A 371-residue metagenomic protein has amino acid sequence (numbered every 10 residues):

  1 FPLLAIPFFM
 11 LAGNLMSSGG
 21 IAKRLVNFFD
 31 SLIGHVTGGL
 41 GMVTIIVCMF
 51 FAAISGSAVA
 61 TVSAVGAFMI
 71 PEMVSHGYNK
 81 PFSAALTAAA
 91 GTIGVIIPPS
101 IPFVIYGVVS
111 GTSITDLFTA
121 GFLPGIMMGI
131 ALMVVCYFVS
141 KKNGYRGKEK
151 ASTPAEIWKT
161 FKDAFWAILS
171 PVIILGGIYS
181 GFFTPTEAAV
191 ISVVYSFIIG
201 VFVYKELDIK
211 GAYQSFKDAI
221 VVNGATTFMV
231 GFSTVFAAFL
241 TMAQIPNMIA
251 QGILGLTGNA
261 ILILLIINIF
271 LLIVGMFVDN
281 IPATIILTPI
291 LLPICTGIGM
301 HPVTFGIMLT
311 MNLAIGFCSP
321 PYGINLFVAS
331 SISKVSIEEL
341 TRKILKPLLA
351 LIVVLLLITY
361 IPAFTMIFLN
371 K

Functional and structural regions predicted by a protein language model:
F1-K371: Alpha-helical transmembrane segments of multi-pass membrane transport proteins
